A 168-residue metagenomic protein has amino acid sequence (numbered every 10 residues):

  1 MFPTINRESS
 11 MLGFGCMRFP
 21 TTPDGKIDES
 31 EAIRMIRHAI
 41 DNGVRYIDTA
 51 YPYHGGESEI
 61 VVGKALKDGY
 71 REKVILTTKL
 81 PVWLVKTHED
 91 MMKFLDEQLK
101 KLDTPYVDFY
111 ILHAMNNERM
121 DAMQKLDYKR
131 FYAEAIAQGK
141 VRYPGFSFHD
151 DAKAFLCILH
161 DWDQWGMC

Functional and structural regions predicted by a protein language model:
M1-V74, P105, F131, A137: N-terminal binding-site loop/beta-alpha segment at the start of enzyme catalytic domains that lines or forms
F14-C16, T49, T78, F109-L112 (+1 more regions): Conserved beta-strand positions
R18, R71, K79, K101 (+1 more regions): Basic side chains
P23, W83-C168: Glycine/proline-rich, positively charged, aromatic-decorated active-site loop/lid region on the catalytic face
Y53, G69-E89, H113-A114: Structural motif corresponding to the early beta-alpha repeats
G56, I60, L76, M91-L95 (+1 more regions): A generic alpha-helix surface/boundary motif
